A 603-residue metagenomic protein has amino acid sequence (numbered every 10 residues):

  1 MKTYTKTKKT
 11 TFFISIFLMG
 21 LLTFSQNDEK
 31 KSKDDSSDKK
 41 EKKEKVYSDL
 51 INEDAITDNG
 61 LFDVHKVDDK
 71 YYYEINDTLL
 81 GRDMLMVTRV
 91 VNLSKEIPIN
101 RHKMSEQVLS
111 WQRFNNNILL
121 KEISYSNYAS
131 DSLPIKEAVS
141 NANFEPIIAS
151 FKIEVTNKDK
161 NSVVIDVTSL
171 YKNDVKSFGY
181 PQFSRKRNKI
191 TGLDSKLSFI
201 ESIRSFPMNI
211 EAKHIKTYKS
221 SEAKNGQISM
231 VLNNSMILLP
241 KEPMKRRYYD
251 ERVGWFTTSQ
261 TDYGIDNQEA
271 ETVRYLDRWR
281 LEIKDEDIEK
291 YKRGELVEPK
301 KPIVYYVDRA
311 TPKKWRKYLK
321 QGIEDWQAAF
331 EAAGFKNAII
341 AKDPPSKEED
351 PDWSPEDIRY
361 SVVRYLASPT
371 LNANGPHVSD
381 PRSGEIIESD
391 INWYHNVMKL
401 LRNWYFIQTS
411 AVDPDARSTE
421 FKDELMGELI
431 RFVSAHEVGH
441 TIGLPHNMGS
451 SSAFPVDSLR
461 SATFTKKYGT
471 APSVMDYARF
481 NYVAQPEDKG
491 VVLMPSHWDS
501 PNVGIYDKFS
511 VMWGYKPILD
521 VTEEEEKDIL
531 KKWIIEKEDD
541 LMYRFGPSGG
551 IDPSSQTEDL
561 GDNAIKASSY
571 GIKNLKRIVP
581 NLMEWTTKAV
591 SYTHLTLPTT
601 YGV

Functional and structural regions predicted by a protein language model:
M1-E29: Bacterial Sec-dependent N-terminal signal peptides
E29-T311, A329, A333, P344-M398 (+2 more regions): Auxiliary tRNA-acceptor-end handling modules of aminoacyl-tRNA synthetases
K42, D343-L366, E428-Q485: The catalytic-center signature of Zn2+-dependent metalloproteases
K313-K317, R417, F421-M426, A462 (+1 more regions): Alpha-helix capping and helix-loop boundary segments enriched in small/acidic/polar residues
K317-E324, A328, F432: Solvent-exposed, polar/charged alpha-helical surfaces in well-ordered, non-transmembrane soluble domains, broadly
E324-F335, H440, L444, F480: Sec-exported extracytoplasmic/periplasmic mature domains
Y394-E424, V433, K489-E523: Polar, glycine-rich mid-to-C-terminal structural blocks that act as macromolecule-binding/assembly scaffolds
S451-A453, D457-L595, T600-V603: Conserved catalytic/binding loops enriched for acidic/polar residues
